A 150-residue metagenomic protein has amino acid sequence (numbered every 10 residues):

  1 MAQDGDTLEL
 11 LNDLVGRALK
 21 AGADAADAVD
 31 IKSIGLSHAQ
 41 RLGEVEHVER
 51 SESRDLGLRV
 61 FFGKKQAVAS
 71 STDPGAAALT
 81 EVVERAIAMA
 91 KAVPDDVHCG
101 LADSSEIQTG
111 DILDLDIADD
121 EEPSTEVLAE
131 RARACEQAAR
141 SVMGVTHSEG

Functional and structural regions predicted by a protein language model:
M1-G150: Active-site bordering "gate/hinge" segments that shape substrate access to catalytic or cofactor-binding pockets
